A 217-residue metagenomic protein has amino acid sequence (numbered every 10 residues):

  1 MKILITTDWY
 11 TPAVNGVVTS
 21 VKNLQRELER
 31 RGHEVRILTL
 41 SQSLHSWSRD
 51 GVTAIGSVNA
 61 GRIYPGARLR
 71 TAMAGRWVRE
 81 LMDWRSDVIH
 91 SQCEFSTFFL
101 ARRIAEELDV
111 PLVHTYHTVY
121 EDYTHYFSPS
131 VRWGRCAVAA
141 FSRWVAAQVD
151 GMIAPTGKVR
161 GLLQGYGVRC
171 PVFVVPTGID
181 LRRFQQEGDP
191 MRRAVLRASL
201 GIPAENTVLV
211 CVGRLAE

Functional and structural regions predicted by a protein language model:
M1-H45, R49-G56: N-terminal subdomain of nucleotide-sugar transferases
T6, P155, C211-G213: Short hydrophobic "strand-cap" motifs at the C-terminus of beta-strands
T39, T53-G56, R135, A139-M191 (+1 more regions): Donor nucleotide-sugar binding/catalytic pocket of nucleotide-sugar-dependent glycosyltransferases
R49-R79, S91: A short, charged, and often flexible helix/loop element on the N-terminal side of the glycosyltransferase catalytic
L81, R85-I89: Proline-aspartate-enriched helix->loop->beta-strand connector
I89-D122: An aromatic- and histidine-rich active-site surface loop
V113-A140, R182-E187: Acceptor-binding helix/loop patch of EC 2.4 sugar-transfer enzymes, predominantly nucleotide-sugar-dependent
M191, P203-E217: Conserved donor-binding/catalytic core segment of Leloir-type glycosyltransferases
